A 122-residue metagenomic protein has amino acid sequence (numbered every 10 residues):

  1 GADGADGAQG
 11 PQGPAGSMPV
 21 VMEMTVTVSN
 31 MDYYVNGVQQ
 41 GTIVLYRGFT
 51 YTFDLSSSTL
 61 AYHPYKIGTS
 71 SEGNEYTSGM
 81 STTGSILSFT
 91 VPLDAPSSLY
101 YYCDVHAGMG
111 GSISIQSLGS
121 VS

Functional and structural regions predicted by a protein language model:
G1-M22, S120-S122: Collagen/collagen-like triple-helix sequence repeat recognition
G10-G13, F53, C103: Extracellular/surface recognition and adhesion modules
M22-M24, L60-Y62, S78-V121: Extracellular/periplasmic metallocenter environments
T27-R47: N-terminal edge beta-strand
Y46-T50, G84: Solvent-exposed, conformationally flexible loop/turn segments
D54-T59: Acidic, Ser/Thr
Y62-E72: Short, surface-exposed beta-strand/strand-loop-strand elements in extracellular ectodomains
E72-S78: Surface-exposed loop/edge segments in extracytoplasmic proteins
